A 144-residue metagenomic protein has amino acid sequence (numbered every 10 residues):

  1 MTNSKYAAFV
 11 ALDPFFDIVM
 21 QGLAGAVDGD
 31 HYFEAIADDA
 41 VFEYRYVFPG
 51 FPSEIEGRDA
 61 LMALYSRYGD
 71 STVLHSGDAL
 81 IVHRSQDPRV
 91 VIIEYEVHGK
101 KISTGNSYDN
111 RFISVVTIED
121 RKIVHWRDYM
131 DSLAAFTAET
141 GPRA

Functional and structural regions predicted by a protein language model:
M1-A35, T140-A144: Short, low-complexity N-terminal intrinsically disordered segments enriched in polar/charged residues
T2-Y6, S66-A144: A beta-strand edge to alpha-helix "cap/lid" segment located at domain peripheries
S4, D17, Y46-P49, K101: Residue-level detector of alpha-helix boundaries and kinks
F9, D30-R89: A solvent-exposed, acidic/Ser-Thr-rich amphipathic alpha-helical stretch
L12, F16, G29, D38 (+3 more regions): Intrinsic disorder/low-complexity signal
A24-A26, F48-P49, R89, S103-G105: Short, solvent-exposed loop/turn segments that connect beta-strands within catalytic domains and beta-strand-rich
